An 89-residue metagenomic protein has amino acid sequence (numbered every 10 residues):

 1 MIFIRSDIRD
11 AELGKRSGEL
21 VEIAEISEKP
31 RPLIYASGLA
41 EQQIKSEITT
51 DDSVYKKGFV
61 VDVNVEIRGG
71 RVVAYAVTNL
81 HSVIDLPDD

Functional and structural regions predicted by a protein language model:
M1, S46-V73: Flexible glycine-rich surface loops and low-complexity tracts that mediate binding to linear polymers
M1-I44: Long, positively charged binding patches that form subdomain-scale interaction surfaces for polyanionic ligands
P32-L39, V61-V63, V77-V83: Generic preference for hydrophobic/aromatic residues in regular secondary structure cores
L39-D52, L86-D88: Short, surface-exposed linear segments at secondary-structure transitions and domain or protein termini
E66-D89: OB-fold/S1-family single-stranded nucleic acid-binding modules
